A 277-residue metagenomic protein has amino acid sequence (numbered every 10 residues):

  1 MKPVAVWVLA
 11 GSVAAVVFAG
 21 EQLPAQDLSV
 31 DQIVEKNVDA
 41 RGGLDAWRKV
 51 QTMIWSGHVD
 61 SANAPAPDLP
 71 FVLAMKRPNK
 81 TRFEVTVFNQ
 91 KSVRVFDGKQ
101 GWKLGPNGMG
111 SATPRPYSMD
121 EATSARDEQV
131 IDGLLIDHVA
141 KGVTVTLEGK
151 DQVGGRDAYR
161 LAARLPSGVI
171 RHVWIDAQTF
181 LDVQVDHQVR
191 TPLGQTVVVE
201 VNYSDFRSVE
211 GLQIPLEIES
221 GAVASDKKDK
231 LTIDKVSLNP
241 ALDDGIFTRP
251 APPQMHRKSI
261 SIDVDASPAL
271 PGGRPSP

Functional and structural regions predicted by a protein language model:
M1-V6: Positively charged n-region of N-terminal signal peptides that target proteins for export
W7-A19: Bacterial N-terminal signal peptides
L23, N37, P253-P277: Compositionally biased, proline/threonine/alanine/serine-rich low-complexity intrinsically disordered stretches
P24-Q26, D31-M109, T144-L147: N-terminal mature ectodomain segment of secretory-pathway/periplasmic proteins
A25, Q90, V153-P250: Gly/Pro-enriched, hydrophobic low-complexity segments that function as extracytoplasmic propeptides/linkers
D68-V72, R94-G98, S111-E121, I175 (+2 more regions): Short amphipathic beta-strand/extended segments with alternating polar/hydrophobic composition
W102-D132: Acidic/charged, solvent-exposed loop-and-adjacent secondary-structure segments enriched in E/D, K/R, S/T, and G/P
S124-A162, D182-Q184: Short, conserved active-site entrance elements at the starts or edges of catalytic domains
